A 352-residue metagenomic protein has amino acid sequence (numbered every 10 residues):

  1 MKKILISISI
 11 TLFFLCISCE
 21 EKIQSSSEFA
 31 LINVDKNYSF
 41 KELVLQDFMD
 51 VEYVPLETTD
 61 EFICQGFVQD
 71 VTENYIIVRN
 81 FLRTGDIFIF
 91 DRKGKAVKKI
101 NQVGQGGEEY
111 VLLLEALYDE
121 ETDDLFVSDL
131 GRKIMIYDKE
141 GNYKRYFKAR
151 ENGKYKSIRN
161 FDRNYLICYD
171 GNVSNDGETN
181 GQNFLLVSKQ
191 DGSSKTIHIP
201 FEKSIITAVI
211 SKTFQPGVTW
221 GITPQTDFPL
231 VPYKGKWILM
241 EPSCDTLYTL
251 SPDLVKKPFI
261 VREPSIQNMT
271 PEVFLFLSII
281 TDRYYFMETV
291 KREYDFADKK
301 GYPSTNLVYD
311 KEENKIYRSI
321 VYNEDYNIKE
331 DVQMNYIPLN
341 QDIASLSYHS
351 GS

Functional and structural regions predicted by a protein language model:
I23-P55: Blade/loop signatures of beta-propeller domains
M49-G85: Beta-strand-rich domains and repeat architectures in extracellular enzymes and scaffolds, especially beta-propellers
E57-I63, K95-T122, D129: Blade-loop segments of beta-propeller domains
T59-F62, N101-E109, K148-Y155, P200-I205 (+2 more regions): Short coil/turn segments at the loop-to-beta-strand junctions that recur within blades of beta-propeller repeat folds
F67-V71, L114-E121, S157-D162, V209-K234 (+2 more regions): Structural signature of eukaryotic scaffold interfaces centered on beta-propeller domains
L130-N183, T196-K212: Asp-box/WD-like beta-propeller blade repeats and closely related beta-sheet repeat scaffolds
N180-G192, D245-Y248, G301-E313: Beta-propeller blade signature
K257-F276, E312-Y348: Conserved blade-ending motifs and adjacent loop-strand segments that build the rim/top face of beta-propeller domains
